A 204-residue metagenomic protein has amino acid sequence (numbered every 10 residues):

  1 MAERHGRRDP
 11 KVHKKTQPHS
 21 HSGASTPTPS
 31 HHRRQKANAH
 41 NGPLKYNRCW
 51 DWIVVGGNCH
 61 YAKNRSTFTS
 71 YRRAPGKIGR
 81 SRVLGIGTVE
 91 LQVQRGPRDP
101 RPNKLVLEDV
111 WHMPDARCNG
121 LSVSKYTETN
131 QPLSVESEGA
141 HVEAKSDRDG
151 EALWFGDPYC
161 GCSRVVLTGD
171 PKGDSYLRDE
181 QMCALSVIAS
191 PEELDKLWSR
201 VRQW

Functional and structural regions predicted by a protein language model:
M1-N38, K196-W204: Intrinsically disordered, low-complexity interaction arms of viral/retroelements and related host proteins
E3-R7, H32-R33, Y71-R72, S163 (+1 more regions): Short, intrinsically disordered low-complexity segments
K15, G56, Y71, P158 (+1 more regions): Compositionally biased, intrinsically disordered low-complexity segments
Q17-P29, T69, L121-V123, L133 (+2 more regions): Intrinsically disordered, low-complexity segments enriched in Ser/Pro/Gly/Ala and basic residues
T26, N41-Y46: N-terminal helical oligomerization/adaptor scaffolds that assemble large protein complexes
Q35-A37, N41, W50-I53: Glycine-rich short-loop/terminal segments
K45-A140: Aspartic protease
R101-W204: Aspartic protease core domain of the pepsin/retropepsin superfamily
